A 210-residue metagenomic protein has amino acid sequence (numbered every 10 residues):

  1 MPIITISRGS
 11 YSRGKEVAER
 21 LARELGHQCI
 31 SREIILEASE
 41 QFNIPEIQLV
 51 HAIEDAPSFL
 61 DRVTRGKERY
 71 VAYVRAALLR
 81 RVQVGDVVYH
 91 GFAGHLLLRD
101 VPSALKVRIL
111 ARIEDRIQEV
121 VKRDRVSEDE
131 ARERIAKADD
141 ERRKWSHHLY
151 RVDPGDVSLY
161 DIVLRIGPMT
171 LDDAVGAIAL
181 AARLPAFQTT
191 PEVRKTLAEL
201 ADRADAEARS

Functional and structural regions predicted by a protein language model:
T5-L21: Glycine-rich phosphate-binding P-loop
I35-D86, A93, V126: ATP-dependent small-molecule kinase phosphotransfer cores that center on conserved nucleotide phosphate-binding segments
R75, L171-V175, A179: Short, amphipathic alpha-helical "lid/cap" segments that border enzyme active or binding sites
G94-H95, A111-I117, P168-T170: Conserved nucleotide-binding/hydrolysis micro-motifs of P-loop NTPases
D100-R123, E128-K137: Conserved phosphate-donor/acceptor-positioning beta-strand/loop module used by diverse small-molecule
E128-D172, L200, E207: Small-molecule kinase domains that catalyze NTP-dependent phosphoryl transfer to phosphate-bearing small molecules
L180-S210: N-terminal targeting leaders
